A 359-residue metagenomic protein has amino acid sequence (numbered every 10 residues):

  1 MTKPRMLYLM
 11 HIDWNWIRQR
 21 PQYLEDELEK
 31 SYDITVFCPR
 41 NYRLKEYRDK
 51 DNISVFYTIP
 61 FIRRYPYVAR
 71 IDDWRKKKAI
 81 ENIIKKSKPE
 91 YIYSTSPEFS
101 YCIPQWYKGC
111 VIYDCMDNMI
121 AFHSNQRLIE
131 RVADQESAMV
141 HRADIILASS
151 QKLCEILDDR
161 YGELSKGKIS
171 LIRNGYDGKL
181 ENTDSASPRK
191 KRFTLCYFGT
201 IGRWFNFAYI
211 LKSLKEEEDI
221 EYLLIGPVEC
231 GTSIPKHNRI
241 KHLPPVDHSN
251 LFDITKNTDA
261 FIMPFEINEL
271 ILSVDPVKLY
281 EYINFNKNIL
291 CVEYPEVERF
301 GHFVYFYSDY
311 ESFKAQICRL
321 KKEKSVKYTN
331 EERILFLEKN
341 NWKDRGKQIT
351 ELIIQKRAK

Functional and structural regions predicted by a protein language model:
M1-R43, L214-E217, E221: N-terminal subdomain of nucleotide-sugar transferases
N15-Q19, F205, S249-I254, F261-N284 (+1 more regions): Nucleotide-sugar-dependent
L24, K78-K85, N118, Q126-S149: Membrane-proximal helix-turn-helix segments that form the acceptor-binding/catalytic region of lipid-linked
K152, I172-G175: Carbohydrate-associated surface elements
P188-F205, I210-E216, Y222-I225: Conserved donor-binding/catalytic core segment of Leloir-type glycosyltransferases
G226-D253: Nucleotide-activated donor-binding/catalytic signature segment of Leloir-type glycosyltransferases, i.e., the conserved
E298-R319: Change "using UDP/GDP/dTDP sugars" to "using nucleotide sugars
K324-K356: A charged, aromatic-enriched C-terminal amphipathic alpha-helix characteristic of glycosyltransferases across folds
